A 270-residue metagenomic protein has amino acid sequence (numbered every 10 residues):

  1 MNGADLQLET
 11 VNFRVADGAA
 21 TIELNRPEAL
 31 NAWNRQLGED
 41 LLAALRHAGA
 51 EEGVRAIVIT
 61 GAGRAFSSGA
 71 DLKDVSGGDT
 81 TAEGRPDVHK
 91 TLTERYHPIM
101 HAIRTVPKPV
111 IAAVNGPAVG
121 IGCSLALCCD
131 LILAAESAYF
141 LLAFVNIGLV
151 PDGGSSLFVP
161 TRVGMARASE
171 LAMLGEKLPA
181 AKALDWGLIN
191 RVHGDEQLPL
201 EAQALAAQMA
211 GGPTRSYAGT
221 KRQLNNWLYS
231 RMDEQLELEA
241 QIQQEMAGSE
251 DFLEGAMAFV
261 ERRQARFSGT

Functional and structural regions predicted by a protein language model:
M1-A62, H101, M257: Conserved CoA-thioester-binding segment of acyl-CoA-metabolizing enzymes
I22, R26, L41, I59 (+6 more regions): Terminal peptide-recognition signature
L37-L41, L92-R95, L198, E239: Hydrophobic alpha-helical membrane-association signature
G61-A102, A118, N146-G148, R231: Glycine- (often His-adjacent) and acidic-residue-rich active-site loop that binds/positions the CoA thioester
H101-Y217, A240-S249, L253-M257, E261-R263 (+1 more regions): Crotonase-fold acyl-CoA enzyme core
K221-S230: Short, charged, surface-exposed hinge/linker loops at domain edges that act as mobile lids or interdomain connectors
